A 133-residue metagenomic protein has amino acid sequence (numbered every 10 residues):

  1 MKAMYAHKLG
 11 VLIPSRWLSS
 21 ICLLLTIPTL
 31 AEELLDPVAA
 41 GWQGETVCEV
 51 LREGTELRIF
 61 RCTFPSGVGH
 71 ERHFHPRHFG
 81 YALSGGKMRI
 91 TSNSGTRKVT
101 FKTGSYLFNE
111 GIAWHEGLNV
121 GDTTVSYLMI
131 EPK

Functional and structural regions predicted by a protein language model:
M1-P14: N-terminal secretory signal peptides that target proteins for export/translocation
T26-P28: N-terminal signal peptide c-region/cleavage motif recognized by signal peptidases
G41-E71, P76-G80, I130: A short glycine-rich, His/Asp/Glu-containing loop-to-beta-strand
G67-H70, Y106-L118: Histidine-centered metal-chelating micro-motifs
H75-S94: Glycine- and acidic-residue-biased ligand/ion/polar-headgroup-sensing regions
G85, I112-K133: Ligand-binding loop in jelly-roll beta-barrel domains
G95-G111: Short acidic-glycine-tyrosine-enriched beta hairpin
